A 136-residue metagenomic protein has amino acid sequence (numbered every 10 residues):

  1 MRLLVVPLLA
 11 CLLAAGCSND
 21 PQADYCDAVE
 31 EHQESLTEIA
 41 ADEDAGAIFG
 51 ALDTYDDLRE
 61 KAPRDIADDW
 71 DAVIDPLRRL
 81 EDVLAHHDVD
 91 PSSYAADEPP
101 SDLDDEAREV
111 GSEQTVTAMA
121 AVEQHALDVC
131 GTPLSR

Functional and structural regions predicted by a protein language model:
M1-G16: Sec-dependent bacterial lipoprotein signal peptides
C17-P21, G131: Bacterial signal peptide processing site
A23-E30: Juxtamembrane membrane-water interface segments immediately C-terminal to a transmembrane helix
D24, G46-F49, D68-D71, V110-T117 (+1 more regions): Alpha-helix boundary/N-cap detector
H32-A41, S92-R136: C-terminal amphipathic alpha-helix
H32-D88: Alpha-helical segments in soluble extracytoplasmic regions
